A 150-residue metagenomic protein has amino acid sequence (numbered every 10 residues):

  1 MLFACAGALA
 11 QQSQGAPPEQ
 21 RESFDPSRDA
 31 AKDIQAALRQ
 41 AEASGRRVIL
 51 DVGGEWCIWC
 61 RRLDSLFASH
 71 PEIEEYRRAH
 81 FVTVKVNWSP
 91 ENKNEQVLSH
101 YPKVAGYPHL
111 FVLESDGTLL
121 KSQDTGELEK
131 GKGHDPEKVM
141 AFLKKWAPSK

Functional and structural regions predicted by a protein language model:
M1-Q12: Sec-dependent N-terminal signal peptides of Gram-negative exported proteins
A10-R28: N-proximal helix/coil linker or "cap" segments that precede and/or mark the start of modular domains
P26-R46: A short beta-strand-turn-helix
R28, A68-K93: Thiol-based oxidoreductase modules, predominantly thioredoxin-like and allied folds used for disulfide exchange
S44-E55: Short active-site neighborhood of thiol/selenol oxidoreductases, capturing the structured segment around
G54-A68: Conserved redox-active cysteine motifs that mediate thiol-disulfide chemistry, especially di-cysteine Cys-X(1-2)-Cys
N92-A105: Structural alpha/beta surface segment adjacent to cysteine/selenocysteine redox centers across thiol/disulfide enzymes
A105-K150: Non-catalytic, surface beta->alpha helical segment in thiol-disulfide oxidoreductase systems
